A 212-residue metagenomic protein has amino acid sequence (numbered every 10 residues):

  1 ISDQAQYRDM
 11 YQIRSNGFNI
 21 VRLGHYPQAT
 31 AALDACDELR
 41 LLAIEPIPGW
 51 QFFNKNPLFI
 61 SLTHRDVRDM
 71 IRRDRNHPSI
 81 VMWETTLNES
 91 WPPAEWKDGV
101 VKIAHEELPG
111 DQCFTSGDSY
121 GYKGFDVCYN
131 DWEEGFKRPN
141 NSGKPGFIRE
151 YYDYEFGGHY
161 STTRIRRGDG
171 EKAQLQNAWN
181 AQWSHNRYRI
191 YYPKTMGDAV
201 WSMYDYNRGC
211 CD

Functional and structural regions predicted by a protein language model:
I1-Q4: Active-site-adjacent "gating/activation" loops or surface patches in catalytic cores
R8-Q12, I20-D212: Substrate-binding/catalytic cleft of secreted carbohydrate-active enzymes, primarily glycoside hydrolases
